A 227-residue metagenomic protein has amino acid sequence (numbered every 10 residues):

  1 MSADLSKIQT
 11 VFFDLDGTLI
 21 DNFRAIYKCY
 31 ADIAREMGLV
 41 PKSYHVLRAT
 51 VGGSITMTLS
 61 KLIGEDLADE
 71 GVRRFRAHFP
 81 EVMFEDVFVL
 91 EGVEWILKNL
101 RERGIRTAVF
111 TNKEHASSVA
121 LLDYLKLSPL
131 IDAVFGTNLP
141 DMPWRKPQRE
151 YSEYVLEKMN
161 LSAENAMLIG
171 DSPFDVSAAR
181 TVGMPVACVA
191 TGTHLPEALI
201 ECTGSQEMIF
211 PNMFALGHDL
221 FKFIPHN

Functional and structural regions predicted by a protein language model:
A3-S6, E102-I105, M159-N165, F223-I224: Glycine-rich phosphate-binding loop signature in dinucleotide/nucleotide-binding domains
D4-W95, R103, A116: N-terminal helical cap/lid subdomain that shapes the substrate entry/recognition surface in HAD-like hydrolases
T10, K146-V176: Conserved Lys-Pro-Asp/Glu-containing loop-to-beta segment of HAD-superfamily phosphomonoesterases, centered on
R35-M37, T58-E65, D86, E94 (+3 more regions): Substrate-recognition/cap helix-loop segment adjacent to the acidic, metal-dependent catalytic center of Asp-based
K42-V46, P129-A133, A163-M167: Short acidic capping loops at alpha-helix termini that bridge into adjacent secondary structure
V109, G136, L168-G170, I209: A structural signal for the hydrophobic beta-strands that form the central parallel beta-sheet of Rossmann-like
M167-E207: Acidic, Mg2+-coordinating phosphoryl-transfer loop and its flanking beta/alpha structural elements, shared across
E207-A215: Short acidic-hydrophobic, aromatic-tinged amphipathic segments that line or gate anion-handling sites
